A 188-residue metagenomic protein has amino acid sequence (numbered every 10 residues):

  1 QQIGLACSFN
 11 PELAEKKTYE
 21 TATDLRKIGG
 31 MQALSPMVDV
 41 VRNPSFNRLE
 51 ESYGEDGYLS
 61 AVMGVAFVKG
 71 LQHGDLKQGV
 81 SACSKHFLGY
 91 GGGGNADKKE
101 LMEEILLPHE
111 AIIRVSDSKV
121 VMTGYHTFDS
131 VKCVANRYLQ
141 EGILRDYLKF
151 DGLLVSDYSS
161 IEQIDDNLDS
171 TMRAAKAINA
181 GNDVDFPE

Functional and structural regions predicted by a protein language model:
Q1-E188: Glycoside hydrolase catalytic-domain context in secreted enzymes
